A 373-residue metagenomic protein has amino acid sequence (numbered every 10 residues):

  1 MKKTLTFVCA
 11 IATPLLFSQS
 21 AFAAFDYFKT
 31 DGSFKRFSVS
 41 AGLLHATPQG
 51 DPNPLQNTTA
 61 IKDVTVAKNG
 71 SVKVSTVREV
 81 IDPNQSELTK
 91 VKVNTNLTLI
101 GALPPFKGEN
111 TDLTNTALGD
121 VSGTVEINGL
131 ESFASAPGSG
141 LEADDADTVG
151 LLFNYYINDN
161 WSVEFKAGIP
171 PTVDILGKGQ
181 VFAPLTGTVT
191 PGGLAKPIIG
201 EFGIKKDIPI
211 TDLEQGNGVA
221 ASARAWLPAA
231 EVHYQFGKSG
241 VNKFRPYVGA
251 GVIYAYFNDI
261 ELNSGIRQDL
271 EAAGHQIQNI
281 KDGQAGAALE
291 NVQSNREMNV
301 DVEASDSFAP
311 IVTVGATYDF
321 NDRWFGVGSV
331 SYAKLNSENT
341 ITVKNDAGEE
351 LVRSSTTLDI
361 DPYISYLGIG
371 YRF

Functional and structural regions predicted by a protein language model:
M1-G32, T95: Cleavable N-terminal export/targeting peptides
F22-L152, G370-R372: Short glycine/proline- and aromatic-enriched beta-strand/turn motifs that initiate or cap beta-hairpins
F34, N158, P170, G237-V241 (+1 more regions): Outer-membrane beta-barrel channels and translocator barrels
A41, L151-D159, P228-F236, A250-Y254 (+3 more regions): Residues on the lipid-exposed face of transmembrane beta-strands in outer-membrane beta-barrel proteins
H45, A167-I169, V330-Y332: A mature extracytoplasmic/lumenal domain signature
P52-T59, V66-V74, G108-D145, P171-L227 (+3 more regions): Extracellular/periplasm-exposed beta-strand and loop segments of Gram-negative cell-envelope proteins, dominated by
W161-V163, W324-G326: Repeated loop/turn-to-beta-strand initiation elements of outer-membrane beta-barrel proteins
